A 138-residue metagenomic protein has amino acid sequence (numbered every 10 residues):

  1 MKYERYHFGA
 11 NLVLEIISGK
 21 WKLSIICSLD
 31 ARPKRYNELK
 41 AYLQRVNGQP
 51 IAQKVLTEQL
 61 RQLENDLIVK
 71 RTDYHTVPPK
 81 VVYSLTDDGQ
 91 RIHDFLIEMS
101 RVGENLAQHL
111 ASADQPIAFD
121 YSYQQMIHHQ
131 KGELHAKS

Functional and structural regions predicted by a protein language model:
M1-R5, N65, K70, D87-S138: C-terminal regulatory/oligomerization modules of transcriptional regulators
F8-V55: N-terminal helix-turn-helix DNA-binding core of bacterial DNA-binding proteins
I25-S28, Q59, F95-E98: Residue-level recognition of specific faces of alpha-helices
K40, D73, L96: Short, flexible helix/strand-to-coil boundary loops that buttress conserved ligand/catalytic motifs in alpha/beta
L56-L63: Basic amphipathic alpha-helical segments that dock to polyanions
L63-S84: Beta-hairpin "wing" of winged helix-turn-helix
